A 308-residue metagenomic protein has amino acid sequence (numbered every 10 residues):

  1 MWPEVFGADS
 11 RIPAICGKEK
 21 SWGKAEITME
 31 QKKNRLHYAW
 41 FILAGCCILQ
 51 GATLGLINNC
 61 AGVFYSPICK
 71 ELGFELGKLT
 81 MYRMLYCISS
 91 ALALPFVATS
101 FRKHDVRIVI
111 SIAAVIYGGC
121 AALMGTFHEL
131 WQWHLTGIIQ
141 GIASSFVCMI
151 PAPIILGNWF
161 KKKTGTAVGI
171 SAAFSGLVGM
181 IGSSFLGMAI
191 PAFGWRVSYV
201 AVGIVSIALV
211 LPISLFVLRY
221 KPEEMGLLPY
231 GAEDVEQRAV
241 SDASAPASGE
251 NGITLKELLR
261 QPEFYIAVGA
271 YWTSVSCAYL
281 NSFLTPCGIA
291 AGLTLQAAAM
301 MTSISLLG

Functional and structural regions predicted by a protein language model:
E26-L49, L54, E250-P262: Cytosolic juxtamembrane N-terminal segment immediately preceding the first transmembrane helix of multi-pass
F41-L79, A93-V97, S183, L280-T285: Extracytoplasmic
G51, C120, Q132-V147: Hydrophobic core of transmembrane alpha-helices in multi-pass small-molecule transporters, especially MFS/SLC-type
I57-Y65, K256-G308: Extracytoplasmic gate region of multi-pass secondary transporters
M84-T99, S303-G308: Central cavity-lining transmembrane alpha-helices of secondary-active solute carriers, predominantly the Major
L92-L130: Conserved MFS/SLC helix-loop-helix module at the cytosolic interface between two early adjacent transmembrane helices
I138-A173: Cytoplasmic helix-loop-helix junction between adjacent transmembrane helices in 12-TM secondary transporters
F174-M225: Helix-loop-helix hairpin linking two adjacent transmembrane segments in secondary transporters
